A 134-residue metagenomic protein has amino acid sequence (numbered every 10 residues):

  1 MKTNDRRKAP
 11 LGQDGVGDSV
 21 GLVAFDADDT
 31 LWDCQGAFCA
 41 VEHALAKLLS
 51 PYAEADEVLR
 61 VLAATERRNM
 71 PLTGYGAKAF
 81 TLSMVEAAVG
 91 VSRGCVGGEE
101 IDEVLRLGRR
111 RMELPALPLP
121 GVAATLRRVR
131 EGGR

Functional and structural regions predicted by a protein language model:
A9-V61: Active-site neighborhood of HAD-like aspartate-dependent phosphohydrolases
A44, S83, G121: Charged catalytic carboxylate motif
P51, D56, A63-R110, R128: A metal-dependent, Asp-based hydrolase signature
E113-P120: Conserved beta-strand/loop elements of the cytosolic catalytic core of P-type E1-E2 ATPases, chiefly in the P-domain
G121-G132: Catalytic-core regions built around general acid/base machinery
